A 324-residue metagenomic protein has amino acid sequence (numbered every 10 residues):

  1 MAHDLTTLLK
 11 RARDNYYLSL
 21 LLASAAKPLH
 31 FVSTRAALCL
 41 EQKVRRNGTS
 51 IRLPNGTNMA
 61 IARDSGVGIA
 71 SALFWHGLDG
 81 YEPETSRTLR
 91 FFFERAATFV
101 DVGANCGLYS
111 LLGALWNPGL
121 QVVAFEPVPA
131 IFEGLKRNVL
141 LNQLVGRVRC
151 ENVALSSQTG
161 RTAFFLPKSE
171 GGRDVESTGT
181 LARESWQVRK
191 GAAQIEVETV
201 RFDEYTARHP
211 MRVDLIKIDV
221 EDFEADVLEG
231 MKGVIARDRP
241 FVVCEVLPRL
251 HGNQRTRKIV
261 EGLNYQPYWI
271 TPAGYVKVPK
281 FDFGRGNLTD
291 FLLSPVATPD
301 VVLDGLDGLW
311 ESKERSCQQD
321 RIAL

Functional and structural regions predicted by a protein language model:
M1-R147, Q187, G191, H209 (+2 more regions): S-adenosyl-L-methionine
H76-V100, R149, R161-A163, G179-D238 (+1 more regions): Short internal loop-to-helix segment that lines adenine-nucleotide cofactor pockets
A104-C106, P129, L155-S157, V220-D222 (+1 more regions): Short, glycine/acidic-enriched loop or turn micro-motifs at the edges of active sites
P118-L120, D238-F241: A short helix->loop->beta-strand "cap" motif at the edges of active sites that frequently abuts
E126, V242-V246: Short internal beta-strands
K136, L140-G171: Core alpha/beta nucleotide-donor-binding catalytic domains of modification enzymes
V200-T206, M211-R237, V243, L250-K277 (+3 more regions): Internal alpha/beta domain cores that form substrate/cofactor-binding pockets in large enzymes and binding proteins
